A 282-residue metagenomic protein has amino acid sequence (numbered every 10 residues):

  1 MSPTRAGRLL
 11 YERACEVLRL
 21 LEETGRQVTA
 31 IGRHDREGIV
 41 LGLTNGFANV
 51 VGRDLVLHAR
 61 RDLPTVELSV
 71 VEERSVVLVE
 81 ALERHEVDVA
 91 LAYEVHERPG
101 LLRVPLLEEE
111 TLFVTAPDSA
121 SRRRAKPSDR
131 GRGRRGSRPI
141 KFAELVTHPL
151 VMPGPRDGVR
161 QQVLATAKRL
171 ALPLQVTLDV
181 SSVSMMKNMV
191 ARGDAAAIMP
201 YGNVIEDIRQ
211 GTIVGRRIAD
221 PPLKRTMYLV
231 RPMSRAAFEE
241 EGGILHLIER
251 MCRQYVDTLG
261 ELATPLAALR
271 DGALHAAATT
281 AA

Functional and structural regions predicted by a protein language model:
S2-R33, R250-R253: Alpha-helical "hinge/linker" immediately C-terminal to small N-terminal DNA-binding modules
T4-G7, L41, A81-E83, L145 (+2 more regions): Hydrophobic residues within well-ordered alpha-helices
A6-R13, V51, L55, Q162-V163 (+1 more regions): Short amphipathic alpha-helical coupling segments at ligand-binding clamshell hinges and other catalytic/signaling
R36-P99, V180: Central regulatory/effector-binding core of bacterial HTH transcription factors
G38-G42, A90, V151, A197 (+1 more regions): Short, well-ordered beta-strand segments
D62, E73-H148, N203, P222-L223: Acidic, Gly/Pro-rich loop/turn segments at junctions of secondary structure
R74-V79, E83-V87, Y93, R156-V214 (+1 more regions): Hydrophobic hinge/microswitch elements
R130-S137, Y201-Q210, D220-A282: C-terminal effector-binding regulatory domain of bacterial HTH transcription factors
